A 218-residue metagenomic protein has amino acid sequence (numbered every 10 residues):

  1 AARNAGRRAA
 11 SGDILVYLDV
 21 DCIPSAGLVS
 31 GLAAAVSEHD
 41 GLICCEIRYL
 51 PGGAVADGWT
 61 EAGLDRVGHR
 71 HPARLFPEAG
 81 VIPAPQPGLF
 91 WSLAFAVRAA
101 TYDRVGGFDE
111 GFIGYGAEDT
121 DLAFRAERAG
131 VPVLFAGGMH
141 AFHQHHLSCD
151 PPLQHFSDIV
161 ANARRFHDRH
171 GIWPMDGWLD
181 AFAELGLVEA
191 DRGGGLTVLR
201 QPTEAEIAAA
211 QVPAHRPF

Functional and structural regions predicted by a protein language model:
A1-A10: Glycine-rich, basic loop-to-helix element that forms the pyrophosphate-binding segment of sugar-nucleotide handling
L15: Short aromatic/hydrophobic "clamp" motif used to bind/position activated sugar donors
D19-I23: The conserved acidic donor/metal-binding loop of glycosyltransferases
G27-G63: Conserved donor NDP-sugar-binding/catalytic core segment of glycosyltransferases
E46, G63-G88: Short, flexible, basic/aromatic active-site loop/helix in glycosyltransferases
L89-V97, T101-G106, G111-M139: A short, conserved alpha-helix in the catalytic core of glycosyltransferases
A136-P152, F166: Active-site donor/metal-binding and catalytic loop motifs of nucleotide-sugar-dependent glycosylation enzymes
S157-A161, W173-F218: Non-catalytic, C-terminal membrane-associated alpha-helical segments of glycosyltransferases
